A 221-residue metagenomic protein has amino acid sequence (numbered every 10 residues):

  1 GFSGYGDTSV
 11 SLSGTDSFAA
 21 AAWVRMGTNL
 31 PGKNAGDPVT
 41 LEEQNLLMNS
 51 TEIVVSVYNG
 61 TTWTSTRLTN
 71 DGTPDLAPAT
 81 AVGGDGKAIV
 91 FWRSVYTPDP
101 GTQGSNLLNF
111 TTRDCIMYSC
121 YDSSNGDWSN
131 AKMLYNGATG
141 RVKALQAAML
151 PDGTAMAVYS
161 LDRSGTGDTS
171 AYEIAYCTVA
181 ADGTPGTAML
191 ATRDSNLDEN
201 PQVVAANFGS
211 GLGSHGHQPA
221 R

Functional and structural regions predicted by a protein language model:
G1-R221: Extracellular, repeat-based ectodomains that mediate carbohydrate processing or recognition
